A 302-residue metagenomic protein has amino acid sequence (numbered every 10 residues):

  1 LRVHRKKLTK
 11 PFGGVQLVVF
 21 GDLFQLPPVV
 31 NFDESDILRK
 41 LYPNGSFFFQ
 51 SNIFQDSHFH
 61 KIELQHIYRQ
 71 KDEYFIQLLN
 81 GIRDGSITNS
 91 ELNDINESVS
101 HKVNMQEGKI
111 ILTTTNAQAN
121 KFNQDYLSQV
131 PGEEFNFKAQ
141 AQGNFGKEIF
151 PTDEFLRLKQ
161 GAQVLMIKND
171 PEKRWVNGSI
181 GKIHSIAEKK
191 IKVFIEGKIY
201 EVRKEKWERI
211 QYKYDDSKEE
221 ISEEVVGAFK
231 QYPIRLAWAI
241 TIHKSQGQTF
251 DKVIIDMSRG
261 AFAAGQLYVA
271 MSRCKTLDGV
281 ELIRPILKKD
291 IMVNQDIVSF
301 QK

Functional and structural regions predicted by a protein language model:
L1-K302: Conserved ATP-binding/catalytic motifs of P-loop helicase motor domains
